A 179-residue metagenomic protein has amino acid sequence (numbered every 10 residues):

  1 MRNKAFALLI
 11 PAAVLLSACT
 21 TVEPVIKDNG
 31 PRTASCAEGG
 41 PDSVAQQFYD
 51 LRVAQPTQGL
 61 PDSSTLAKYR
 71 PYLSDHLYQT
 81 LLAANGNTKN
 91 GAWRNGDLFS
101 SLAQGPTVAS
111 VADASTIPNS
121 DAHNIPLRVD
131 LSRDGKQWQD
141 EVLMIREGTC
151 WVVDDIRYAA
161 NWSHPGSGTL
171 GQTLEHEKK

Functional and structural regions predicted by a protein language model:
M1-L9: Bacterial N-terminal signal peptides that target proteins for export
L15-A18: C-terminal motif of bacterial Sec signal peptides marking the signal peptidase cleavage site
T20-E23: Bacterial signal peptide processing site
P31-A92: Core segments of small alpha/beta cavity-forming domains
L73-K136: Surface-exposed, charged secondary-structure patches
S120-N124, R128, D134-W138, E147 (+1 more regions): Low-complexity, intrinsically disordered terminal/linker segments enriched in charged and Gly/Pro repeats
